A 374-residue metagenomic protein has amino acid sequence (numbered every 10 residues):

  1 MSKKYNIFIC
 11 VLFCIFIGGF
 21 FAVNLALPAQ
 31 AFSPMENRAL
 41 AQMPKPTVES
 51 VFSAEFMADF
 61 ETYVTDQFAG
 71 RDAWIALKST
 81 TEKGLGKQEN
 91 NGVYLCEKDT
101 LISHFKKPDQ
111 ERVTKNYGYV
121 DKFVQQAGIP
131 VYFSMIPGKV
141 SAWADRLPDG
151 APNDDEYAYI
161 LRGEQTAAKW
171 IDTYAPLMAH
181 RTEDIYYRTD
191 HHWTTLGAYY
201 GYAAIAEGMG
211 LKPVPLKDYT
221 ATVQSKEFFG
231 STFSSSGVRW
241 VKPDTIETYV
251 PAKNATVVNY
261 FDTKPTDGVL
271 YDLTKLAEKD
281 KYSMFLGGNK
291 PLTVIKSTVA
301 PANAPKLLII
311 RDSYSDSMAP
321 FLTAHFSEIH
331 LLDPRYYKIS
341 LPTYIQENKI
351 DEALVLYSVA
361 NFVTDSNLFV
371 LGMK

Functional and structural regions predicted by a protein language model:
M1-K374: Extracellular glycan-modifying ectodomains
